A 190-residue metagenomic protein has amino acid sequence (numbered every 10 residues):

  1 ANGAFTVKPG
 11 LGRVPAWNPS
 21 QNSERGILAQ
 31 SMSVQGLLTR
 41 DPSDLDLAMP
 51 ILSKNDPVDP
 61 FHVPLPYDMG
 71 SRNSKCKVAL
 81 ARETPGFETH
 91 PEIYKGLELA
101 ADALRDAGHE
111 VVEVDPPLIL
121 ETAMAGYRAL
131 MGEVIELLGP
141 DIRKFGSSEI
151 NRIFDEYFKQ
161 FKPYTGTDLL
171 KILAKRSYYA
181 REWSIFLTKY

Functional and structural regions predicted by a protein language model:
N2, S74-K75, K189-Y190: Short coil/turn connectors at secondary-structure junctions
N2-F5, E121, A125-M131: Short low-complexity, flexible loop/linker segments enriched in glycine and/or proline with clustered acidic
F5-A100, L118: A short helix-breaking turn/cap at a secondary-structure junction
L11, Q21, I51-N55, F145 (+3 more regions): Alpha-helix boundary/capping residues
M32, G36-T39, F87-P91, E121 (+5 more regions): Charge-dense, low-complexity intrinsically disordered segments
R72-A81, R128-S184: Short helix-loop capping/hinge segments that flank enzyme active sites or metal/cofactor-binding pockets
T89-P116, L138-S148, L169-Y190: Acyltransferase
H109-G126, F158-K159: Short connector loops at secondary-structure junctions
